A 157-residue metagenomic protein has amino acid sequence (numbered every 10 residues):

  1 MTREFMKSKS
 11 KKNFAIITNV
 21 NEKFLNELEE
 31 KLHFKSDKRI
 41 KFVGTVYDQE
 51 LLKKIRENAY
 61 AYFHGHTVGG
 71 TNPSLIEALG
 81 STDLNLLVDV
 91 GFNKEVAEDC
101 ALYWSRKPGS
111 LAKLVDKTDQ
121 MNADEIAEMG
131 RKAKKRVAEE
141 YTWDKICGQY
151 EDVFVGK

Functional and structural regions predicted by a protein language model:
M1-N13: Short hydrophobic signal-anchor/transmembrane segments that target glycosyltransferases and glycosylation machinery
I16-T18, N26-E50: Nucleotide-activated donor-binding/catalytic signature segment of Leloir-type glycosyltransferases, i.e., the conserved
Y47, L51, H66-T71, F92: Active-site donor-sugar recognition loop in glycosyltransferases
K53, P73-G80, G91-E95: Short alpha-helical segment that forms part of, or immediately flanks, the ligand-binding pocket in carbohydrate-active
K54-G70, D83-L84: Acidic donor-binding loop of glycosyltransferase active sites
T67, D83-K94, R106-P108: Short glycine-rich donor-binding/catalytic loop of glycosyltransferases that coordinates the nucleotide-sugar
A101-G109, K117-A123: Conserved acidic donor-binding segment of nucleotide-sugar-dependent glycosyltransferases
E125-E140, Q149-D152: A short, well-ordered alpha-helix in the C-terminal region of glycosyltransferases
